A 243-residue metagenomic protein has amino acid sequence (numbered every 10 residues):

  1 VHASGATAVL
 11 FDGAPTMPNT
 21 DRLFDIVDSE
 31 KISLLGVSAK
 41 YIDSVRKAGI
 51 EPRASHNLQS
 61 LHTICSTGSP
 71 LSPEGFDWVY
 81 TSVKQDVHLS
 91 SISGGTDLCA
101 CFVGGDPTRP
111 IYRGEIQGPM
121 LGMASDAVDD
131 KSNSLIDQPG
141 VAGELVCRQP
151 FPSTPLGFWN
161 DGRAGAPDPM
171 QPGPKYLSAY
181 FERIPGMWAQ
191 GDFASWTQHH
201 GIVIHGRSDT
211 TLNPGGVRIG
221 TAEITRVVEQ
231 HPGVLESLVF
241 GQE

Functional and structural regions predicted by a protein language model:
V1-L34, A48: Conserved AMP-binding/adenylation subdomain of ANL enzymes
A3-A6, I32-V37, R46-R113, A124: Gly/Ser/Thr-rich phosphate-binding loop
D28, L35, F151, L156 (+2 more regions): AMP-binding/adenylate-forming catalytic core of the ANL superfamily
K40-D43, S153: Alpha-helix/helix-capping structural signal
R109-E115, S178-R183: Short, P/G- and charge-enriched loop/turn segments at secondary-structure junctions
E115-G122, W188: Short coil-to-beta-strand transition motifs
M120, N133-F181, I219: Conserved ATP/PPi-binding loop(s) of AMP-dependent carboxylate-activating enzymes
